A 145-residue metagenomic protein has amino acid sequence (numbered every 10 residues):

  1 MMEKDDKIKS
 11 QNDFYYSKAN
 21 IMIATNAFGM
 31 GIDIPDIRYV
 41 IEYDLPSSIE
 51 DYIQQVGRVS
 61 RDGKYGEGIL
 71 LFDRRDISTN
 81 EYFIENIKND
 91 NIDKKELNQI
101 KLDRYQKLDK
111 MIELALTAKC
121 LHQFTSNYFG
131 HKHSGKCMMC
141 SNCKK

Functional and structural regions predicted by a protein language model:
M1-F28, I32-K145: C-terminal helicase lobe
